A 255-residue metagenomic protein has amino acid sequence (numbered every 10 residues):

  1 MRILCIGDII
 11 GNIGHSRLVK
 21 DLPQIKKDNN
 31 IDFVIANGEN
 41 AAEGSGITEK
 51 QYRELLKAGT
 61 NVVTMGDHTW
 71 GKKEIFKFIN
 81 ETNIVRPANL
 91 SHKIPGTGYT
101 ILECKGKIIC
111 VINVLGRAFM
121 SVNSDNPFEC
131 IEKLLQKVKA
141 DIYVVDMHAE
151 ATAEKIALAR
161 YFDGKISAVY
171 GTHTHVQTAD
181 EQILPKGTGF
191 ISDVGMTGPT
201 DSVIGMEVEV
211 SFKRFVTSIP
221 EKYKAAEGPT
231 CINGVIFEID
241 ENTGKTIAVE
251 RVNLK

Functional and structural regions predicted by a protein language model:
M1-K255: Acidic, metal/ion-coordinating pockets
